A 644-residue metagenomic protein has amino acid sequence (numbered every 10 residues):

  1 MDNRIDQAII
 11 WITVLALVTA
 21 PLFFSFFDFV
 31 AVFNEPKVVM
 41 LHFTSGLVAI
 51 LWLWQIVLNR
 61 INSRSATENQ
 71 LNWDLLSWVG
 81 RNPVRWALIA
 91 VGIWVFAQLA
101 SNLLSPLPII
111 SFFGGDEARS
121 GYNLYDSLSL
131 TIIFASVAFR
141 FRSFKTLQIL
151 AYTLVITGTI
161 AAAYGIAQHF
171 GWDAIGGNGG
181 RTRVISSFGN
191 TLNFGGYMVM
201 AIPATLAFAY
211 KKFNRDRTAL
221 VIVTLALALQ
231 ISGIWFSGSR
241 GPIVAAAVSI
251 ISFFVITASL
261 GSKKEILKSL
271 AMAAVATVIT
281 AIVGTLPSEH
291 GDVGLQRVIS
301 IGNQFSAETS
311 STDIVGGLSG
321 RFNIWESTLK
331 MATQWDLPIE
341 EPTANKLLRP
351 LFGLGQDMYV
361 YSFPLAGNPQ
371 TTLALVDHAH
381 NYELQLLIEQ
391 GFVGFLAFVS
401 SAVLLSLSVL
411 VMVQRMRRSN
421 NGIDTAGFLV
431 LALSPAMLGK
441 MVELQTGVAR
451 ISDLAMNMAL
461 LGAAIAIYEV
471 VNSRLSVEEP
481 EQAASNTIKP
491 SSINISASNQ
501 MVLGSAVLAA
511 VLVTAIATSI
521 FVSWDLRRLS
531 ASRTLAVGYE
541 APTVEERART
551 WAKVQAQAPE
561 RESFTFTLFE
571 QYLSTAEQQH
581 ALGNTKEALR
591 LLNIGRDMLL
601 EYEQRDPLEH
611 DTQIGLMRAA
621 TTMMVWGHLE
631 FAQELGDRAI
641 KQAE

Functional and structural regions predicted by a protein language model:
M1-A118, I132, S136-I156, F208-A226 (+7 more regions): Transmembrane signal-anchor hairpin modules in multi-pass inner-membrane enzymes, especially those that act on
M1-F23, F43-I56, L88, G92-N102 (+6 more regions): Alpha-helical transmembrane segments of multi-pass inner-membrane proteins
L22-P36, P108-E117, I175-S187, S306 (+3 more regions): Juxtamembrane membrane-water interface segments that cap and precede transmembrane helices
S63-E68, P106-I109, H169-R181, V298-I299 (+1 more regions): Peri-membrane helix termini and adjoining interfacial loops of integral membrane proteins
N190, S310-V376, E383, Q390-A397: TM-adjacent membrane-interface loops and short helices in multi-pass inner/ER membrane proteins
I222-V223, L227-Q230, T534, T550 (+4 more regions): Alpha-helical solenoid repeat scaffolds, predominantly canonical TPR units
S523-A541, A556-G583, L600, Q604-G627 (+1 more regions): Amphipathic alpha-helical repeat scaffolds of TPR domains
E540-A552, T585-D597, L629-R638: Helix-turn-helix repeat elements of alpha-solenoid scaffolds
